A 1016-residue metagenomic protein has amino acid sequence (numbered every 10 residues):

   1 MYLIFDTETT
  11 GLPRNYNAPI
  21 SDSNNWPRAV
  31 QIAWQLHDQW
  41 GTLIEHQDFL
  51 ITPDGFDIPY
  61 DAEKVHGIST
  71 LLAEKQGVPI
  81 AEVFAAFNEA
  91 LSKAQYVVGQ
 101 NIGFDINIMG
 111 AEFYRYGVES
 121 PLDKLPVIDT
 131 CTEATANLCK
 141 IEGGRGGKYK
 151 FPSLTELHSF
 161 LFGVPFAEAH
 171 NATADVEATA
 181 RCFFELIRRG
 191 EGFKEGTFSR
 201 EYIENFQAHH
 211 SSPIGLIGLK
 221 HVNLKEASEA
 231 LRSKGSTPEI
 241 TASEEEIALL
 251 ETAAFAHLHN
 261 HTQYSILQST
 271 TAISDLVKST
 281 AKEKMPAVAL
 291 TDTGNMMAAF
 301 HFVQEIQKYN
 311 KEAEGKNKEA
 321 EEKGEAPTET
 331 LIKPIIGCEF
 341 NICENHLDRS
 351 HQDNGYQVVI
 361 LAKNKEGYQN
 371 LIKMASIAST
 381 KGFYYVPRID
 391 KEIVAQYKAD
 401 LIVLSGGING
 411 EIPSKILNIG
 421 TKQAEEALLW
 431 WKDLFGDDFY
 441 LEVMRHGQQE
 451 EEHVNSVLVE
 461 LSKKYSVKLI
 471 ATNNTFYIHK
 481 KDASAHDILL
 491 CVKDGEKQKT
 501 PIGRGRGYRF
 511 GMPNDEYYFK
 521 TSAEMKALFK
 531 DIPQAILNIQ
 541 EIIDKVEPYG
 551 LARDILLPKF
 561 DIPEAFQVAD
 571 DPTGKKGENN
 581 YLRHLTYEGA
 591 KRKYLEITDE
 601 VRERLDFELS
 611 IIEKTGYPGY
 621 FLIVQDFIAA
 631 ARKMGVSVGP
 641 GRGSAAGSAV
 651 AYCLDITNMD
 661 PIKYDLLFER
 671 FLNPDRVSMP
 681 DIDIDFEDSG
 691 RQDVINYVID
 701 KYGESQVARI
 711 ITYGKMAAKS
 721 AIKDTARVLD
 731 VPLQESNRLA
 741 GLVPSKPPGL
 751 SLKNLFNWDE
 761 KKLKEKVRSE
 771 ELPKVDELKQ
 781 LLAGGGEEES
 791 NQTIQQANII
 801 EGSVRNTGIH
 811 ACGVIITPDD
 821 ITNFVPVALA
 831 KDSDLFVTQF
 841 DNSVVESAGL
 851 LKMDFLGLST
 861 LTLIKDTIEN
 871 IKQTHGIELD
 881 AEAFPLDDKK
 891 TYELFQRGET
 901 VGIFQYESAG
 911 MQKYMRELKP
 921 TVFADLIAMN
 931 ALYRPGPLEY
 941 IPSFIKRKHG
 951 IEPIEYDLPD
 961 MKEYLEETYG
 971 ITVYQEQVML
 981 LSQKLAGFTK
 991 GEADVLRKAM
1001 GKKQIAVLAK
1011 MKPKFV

Functional and structural regions predicted by a protein language model:
Y2, Q95-V97, A256, A287: Structural motif
Y2-N15, P19, L258: Two-metal-ion RNase H-like nuclease active-site motif
T9-G11, F104, T132, A178 (+4 more regions): Short, glycine/acidic-enriched loop or turn micro-motifs at the edges of active sites
N15, W26-T70, N88-H210: Metal-dependent phosphoesterase core characteristic of DEDDh/y 3'-5' exonuclease domains
Y16-A33, A483-K493: A short alpha/beta connector and helix-capping loop motif
S21-D38, S274-S279, Y974: Short catalytic helix/loop segments, enriched in acidic residues and glycine and frequently bearing histidine
L186-H221, R553-P558, I562-A569: Mixed-charge, glycine-rich, non-catalytic linkers/tails in nucleic-acid processing enzymes
A227-V1016: Alpha-helical scaffold/interaction cores of sigma-54-like transcription cofactors and many family A DNA polymerases
